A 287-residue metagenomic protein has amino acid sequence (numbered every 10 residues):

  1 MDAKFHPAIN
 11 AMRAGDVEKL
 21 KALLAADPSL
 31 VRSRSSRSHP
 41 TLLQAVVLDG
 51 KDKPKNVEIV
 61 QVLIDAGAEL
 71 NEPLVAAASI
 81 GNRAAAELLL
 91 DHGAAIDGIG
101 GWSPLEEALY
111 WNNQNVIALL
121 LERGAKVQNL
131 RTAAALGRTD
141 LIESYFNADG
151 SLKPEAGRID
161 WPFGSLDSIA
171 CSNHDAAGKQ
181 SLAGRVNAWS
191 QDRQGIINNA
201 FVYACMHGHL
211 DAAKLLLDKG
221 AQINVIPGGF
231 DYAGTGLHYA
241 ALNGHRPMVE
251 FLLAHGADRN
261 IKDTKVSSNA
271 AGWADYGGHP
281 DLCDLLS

Functional and structural regions predicted by a protein language model:
D2-A8, R32-G50, E69-S79, G98-E107 (+4 more regions): Ankyrin-repeat boundary/"N-cap" motif
K19, K55-I59, A84-A85, N115-V116 (+4 more regions): Conserved ankyrin/ankyrin-like repeat signature
L24-L30, E58-E69, E87-A95, A118-A125 (+5 more regions): Ankyrin repeat domain, specifically the short helix-to-loop turn at the C-terminus of the second helix of each repeat
L105-E122, R259-S287: Leucine-rich solenoid repeat scaffolds
R138-D149, K153-P154, D160-G164: Hydrophobic repeat-domain scaffold segments
F201-D211, Q222: Eukaryotic tandem repeat interaction scaffolds
